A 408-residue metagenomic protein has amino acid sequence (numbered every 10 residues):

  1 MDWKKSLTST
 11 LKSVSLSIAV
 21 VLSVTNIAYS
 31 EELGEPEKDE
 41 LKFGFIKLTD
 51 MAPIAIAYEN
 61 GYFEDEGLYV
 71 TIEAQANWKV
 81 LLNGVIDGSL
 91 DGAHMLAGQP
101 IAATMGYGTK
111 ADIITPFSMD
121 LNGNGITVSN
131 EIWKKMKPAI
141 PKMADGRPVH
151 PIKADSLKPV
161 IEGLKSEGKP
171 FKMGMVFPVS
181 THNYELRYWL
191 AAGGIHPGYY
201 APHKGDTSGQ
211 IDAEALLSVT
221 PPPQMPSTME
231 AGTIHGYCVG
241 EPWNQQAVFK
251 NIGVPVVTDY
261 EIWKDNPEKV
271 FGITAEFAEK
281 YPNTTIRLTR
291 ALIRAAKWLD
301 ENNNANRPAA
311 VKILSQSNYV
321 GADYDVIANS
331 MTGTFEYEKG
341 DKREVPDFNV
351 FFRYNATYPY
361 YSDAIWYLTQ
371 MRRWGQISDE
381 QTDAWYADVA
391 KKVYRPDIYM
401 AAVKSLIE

Functional and structural regions predicted by a protein language model:
D2-S15: Bacterial N-terminal signal peptides that target proteins for export
K12-T25: Bacterial N-terminal signal peptides
E31-D212, L216-S218, T228-A231, H235-D265: Short, glycine-/small- and polar/acidic-enriched structural segments that line small-molecule recognition paths
L48, Q75-K79, H94, V176-T181 (+4 more regions): Soluble non-cytosolic domains of exported or imported proteins
I126-T127, V270-I273, F277-E279: Short glycine- and hydrophobic/aromatic-rich loop-to-beta-strand nucleating segment in the catalytic cores
H182-E185, P221, M225, W243 (+3 more regions): Internal, well-ordered alpha-helical segments in soluble enzyme and binding-protein domains
E279-D397: Secondary-structure end/capping motifs
A401-E408: C-terminal non-catalytic accessory extensions
